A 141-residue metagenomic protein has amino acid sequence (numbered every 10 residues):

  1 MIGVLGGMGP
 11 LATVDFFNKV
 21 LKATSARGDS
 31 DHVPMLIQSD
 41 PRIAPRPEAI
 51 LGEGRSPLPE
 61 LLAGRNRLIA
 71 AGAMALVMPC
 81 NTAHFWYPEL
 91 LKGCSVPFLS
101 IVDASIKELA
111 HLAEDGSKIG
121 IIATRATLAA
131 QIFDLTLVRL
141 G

Functional and structural regions predicted by a protein language model:
M1-G141: Non-catalytic structural scaffold of enzyme domains
